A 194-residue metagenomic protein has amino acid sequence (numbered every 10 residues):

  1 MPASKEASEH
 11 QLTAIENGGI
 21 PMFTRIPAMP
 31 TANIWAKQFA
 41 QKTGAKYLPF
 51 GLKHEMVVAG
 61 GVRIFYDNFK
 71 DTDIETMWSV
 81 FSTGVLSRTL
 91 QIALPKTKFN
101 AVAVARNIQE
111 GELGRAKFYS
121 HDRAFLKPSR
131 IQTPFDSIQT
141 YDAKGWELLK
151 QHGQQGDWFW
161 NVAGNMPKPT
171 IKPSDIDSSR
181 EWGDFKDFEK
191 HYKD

Functional and structural regions predicted by a protein language model:
P2-K5, I26-A28, V102-I108, A163-G164: Short, acidic/turn-prone active-site loops that include or flank metal/cofactor- and phosphate-binding residues
A3-D73, R115-K127, Q132-D136: Small/polar-residue-rich loop-to-helix segments that shape phosphate-bearing ligand pockets
S4-E6, H54, S79-L90, Y141-K144 (+1 more regions): Gly/Ser/Thr-rich loops at beta-strand to alpha-helix junctions that form or flank small-molecule/cofactor-binding
A14, G18, K96-G153, S174-D194: Active-site/ligand-binding loops adjacent to catalytic centers
K42-P49, D73-V80, Q155-G164: Short hydrophobic beta-strand segments
A59-G60, R88-I92, I171: A short secondary-structure junction signal
I64-N68, L86-L90, D142-H152: Buried hydrophobic packing segments
K70-E112: Aromatic-anchored, glycine/proline-accented short structural segments that stabilize local strand-turns or short
